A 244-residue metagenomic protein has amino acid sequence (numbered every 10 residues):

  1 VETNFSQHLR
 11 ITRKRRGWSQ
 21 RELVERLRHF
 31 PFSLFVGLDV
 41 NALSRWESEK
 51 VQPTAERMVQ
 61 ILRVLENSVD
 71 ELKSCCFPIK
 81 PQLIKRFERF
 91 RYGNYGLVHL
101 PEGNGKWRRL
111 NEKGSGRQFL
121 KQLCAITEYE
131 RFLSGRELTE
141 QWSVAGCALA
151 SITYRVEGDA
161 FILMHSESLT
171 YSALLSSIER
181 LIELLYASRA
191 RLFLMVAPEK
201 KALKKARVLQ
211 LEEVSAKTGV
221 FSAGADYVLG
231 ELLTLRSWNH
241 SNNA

Functional and structural regions predicted by a protein language model:
V1-R28, F32: A short, Lys/Arg-rich alpha-helix, primarily the initiator
R21-V24, N104, R117: An amphipathic alpha-helix signature
R28-P53, C75-F77: Recognition helix of helix-turn-helix/homeodomain-like DNA-binding domains that insert into the DNA major groove
T54-S74: DNA major-groove recognition helix of helix-turn-helix/homeodomain DNA-binding modules
D70-E102: Short, charged recognition helix plus adjacent turn of helix-turn-helix-like nucleic-acid-binding domains
E112, Q118-F161: A conserved beta-strand-loop-helix scaffold within acyl/acetyltransferase catalytic domains
V156-Q210, A216-T218: Acyl-donor binding region in acyl/amide transferases
T218-A244: C-terminal "cap" of GNAT-fold acetyltransferases
